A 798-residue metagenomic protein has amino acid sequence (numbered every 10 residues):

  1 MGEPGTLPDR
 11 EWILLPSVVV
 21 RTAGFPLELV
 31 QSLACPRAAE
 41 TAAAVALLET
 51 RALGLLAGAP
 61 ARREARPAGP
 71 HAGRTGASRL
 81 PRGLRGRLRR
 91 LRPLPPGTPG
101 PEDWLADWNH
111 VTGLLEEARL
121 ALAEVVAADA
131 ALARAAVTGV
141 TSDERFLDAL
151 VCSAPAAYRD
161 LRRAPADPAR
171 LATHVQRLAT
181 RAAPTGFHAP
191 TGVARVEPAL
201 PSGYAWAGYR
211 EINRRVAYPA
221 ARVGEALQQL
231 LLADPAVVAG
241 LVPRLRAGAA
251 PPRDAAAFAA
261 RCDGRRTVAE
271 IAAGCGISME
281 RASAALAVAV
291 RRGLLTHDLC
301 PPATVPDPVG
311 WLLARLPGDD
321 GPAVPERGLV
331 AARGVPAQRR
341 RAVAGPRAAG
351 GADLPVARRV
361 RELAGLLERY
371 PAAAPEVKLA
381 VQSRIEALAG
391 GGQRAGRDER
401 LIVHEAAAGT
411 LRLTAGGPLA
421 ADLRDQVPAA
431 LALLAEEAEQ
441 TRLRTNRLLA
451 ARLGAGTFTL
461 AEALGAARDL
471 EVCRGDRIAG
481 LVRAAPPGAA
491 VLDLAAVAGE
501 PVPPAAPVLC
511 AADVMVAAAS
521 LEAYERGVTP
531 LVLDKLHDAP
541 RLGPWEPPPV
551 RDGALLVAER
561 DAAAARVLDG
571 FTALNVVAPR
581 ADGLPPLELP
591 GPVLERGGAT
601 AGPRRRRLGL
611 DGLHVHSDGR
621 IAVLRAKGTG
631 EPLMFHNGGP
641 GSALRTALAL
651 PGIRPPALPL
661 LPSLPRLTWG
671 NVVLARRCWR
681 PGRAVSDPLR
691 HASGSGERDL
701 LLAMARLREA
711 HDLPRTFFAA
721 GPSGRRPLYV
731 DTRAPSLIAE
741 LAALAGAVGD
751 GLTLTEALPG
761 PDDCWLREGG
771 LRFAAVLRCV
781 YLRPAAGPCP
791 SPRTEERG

Functional and structural regions predicted by a protein language model:
M1-A226, L232, P252-D254, R261-D263 (+4 more regions): Type-3 copper protein
Q228-G248: His/Asp/Glu-rich acidic catalytic environments and adjacent acidic regulatory segments
P530-A747, L752, R778-C779, R783-P784 (+2 more regions): C-terminal structured domains
